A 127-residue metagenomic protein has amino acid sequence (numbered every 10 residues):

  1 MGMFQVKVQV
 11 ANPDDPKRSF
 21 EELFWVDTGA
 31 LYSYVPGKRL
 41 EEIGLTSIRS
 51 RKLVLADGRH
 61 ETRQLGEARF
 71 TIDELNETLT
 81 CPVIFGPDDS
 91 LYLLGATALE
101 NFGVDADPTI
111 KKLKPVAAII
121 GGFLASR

Functional and structural regions predicted by a protein language model:
M1-R127: Pepsin/retropepsin-fold aspartyl endopeptidases
